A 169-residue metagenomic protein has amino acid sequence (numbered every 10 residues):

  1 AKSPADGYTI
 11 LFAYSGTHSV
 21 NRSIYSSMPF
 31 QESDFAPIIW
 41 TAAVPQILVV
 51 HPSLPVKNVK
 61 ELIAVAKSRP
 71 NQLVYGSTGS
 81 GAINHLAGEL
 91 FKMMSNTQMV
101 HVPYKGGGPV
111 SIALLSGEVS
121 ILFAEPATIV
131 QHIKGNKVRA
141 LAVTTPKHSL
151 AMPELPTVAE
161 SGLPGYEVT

Functional and structural regions predicted by a protein language model:
A1-A5, L90, M94, G108-E118 (+2 more regions): Short helices/loops that flank or line small-molecule/ion binding pockets
K2-T9, S15, R22-P109, V158-L163 (+1 more regions): Hinge/capping helix and adjacent helix->loop/strand transition within the periplasmic-binding protein
D6-A13, S120-A124, A140-A142: Paired acidic/hydrophobic, glycine-rich loop segments that form the ligand-binding mouth/hinge of periplasmic-binding
Y14-S15, P52, E125-A127, T145-P146: Short secondary-structure boundary segments
A36, L62, K137-L150, Y166-E167: Conserved helix-loop-beta element of the AMP-binding
V110-A113, L150-E154: Short, charged, surface-exposed secondary-structure boundary motifs
